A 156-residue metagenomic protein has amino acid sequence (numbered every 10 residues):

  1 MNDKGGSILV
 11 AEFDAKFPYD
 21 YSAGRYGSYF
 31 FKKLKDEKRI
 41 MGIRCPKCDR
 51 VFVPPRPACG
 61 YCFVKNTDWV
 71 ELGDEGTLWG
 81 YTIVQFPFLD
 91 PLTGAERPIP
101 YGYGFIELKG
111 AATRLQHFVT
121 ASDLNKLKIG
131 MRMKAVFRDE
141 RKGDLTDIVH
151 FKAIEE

Functional and structural regions predicted by a protein language model:
M1-M41, V149-E156: A broadly conserved sequence feature marking short terminus-proximal activation segments in nucleic acid-centric
K38-M41, P55, L72-D74: Short metal-coordination and nucleic-acid-contact micro-motifs, chiefly zinc-binding Cys/His arrays
R44-K47, A58-V64: Short, cysteine/histidine-rich loop/knuckle motifs that typically chelate Zn2+
V51-F52, K65-N66, Q85: Cys/His-rich microdomains that often coordinate metals
D68-T77, L127-M131: Short coil-to-beta-strand transition motifs
Y81-P87, E140-K142: Short, conserved beta-turn/loop elements at beta-strand boundaries and strand-helix junctions
P100-L115: Short, basic/aromatic beta-hairpin or loop at an interaction surface
A112-E156: Well-ordered alpha/beta subsegment
